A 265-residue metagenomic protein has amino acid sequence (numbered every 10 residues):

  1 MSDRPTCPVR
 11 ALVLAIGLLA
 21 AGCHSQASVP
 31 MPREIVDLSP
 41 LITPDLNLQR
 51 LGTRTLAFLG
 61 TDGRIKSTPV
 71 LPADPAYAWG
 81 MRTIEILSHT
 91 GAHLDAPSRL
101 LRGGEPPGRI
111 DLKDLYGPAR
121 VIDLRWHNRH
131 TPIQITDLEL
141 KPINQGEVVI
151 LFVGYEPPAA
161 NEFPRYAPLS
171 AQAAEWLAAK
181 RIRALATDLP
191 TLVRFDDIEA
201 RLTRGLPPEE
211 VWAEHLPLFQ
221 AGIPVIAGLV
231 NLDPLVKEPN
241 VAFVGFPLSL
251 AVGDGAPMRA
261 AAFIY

Functional and structural regions predicted by a protein language model:
M1-S2, K180: C-terminal intrinsically disordered extensions
S2-L12: Bacterial N-terminal signal peptides that target proteins for export
A11-A21: Bacterial N-terminal signal peptides
H24-Y265: Active-/binding-site microenvironments in catalytic and ligand-binding cores
